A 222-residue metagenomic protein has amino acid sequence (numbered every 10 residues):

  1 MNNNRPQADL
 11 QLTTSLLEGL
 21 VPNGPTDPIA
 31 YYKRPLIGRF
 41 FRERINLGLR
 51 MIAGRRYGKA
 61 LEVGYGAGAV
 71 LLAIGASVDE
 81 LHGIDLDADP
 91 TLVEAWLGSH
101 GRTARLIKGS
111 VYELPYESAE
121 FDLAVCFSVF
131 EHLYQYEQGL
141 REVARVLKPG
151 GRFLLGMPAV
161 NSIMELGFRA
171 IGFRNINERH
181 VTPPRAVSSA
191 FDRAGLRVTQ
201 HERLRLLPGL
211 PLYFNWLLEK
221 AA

Functional and structural regions predicted by a protein language model:
M1-E113, L140, N177-H180, R185 (+1 more regions): Conserved N-terminal segment of class I S-adenosyl-L-methionine
V125: A conserved beta-strand element that flanks and buttresses the S-adenosyl-L-methionine
S128-H132: Short catalytic micro-motifs in class I SAM-dependent methyltransferases
E137-P149: A short glycine-rich, Lys/Arg-flanked "PGG" loop and its adjoining helix->strand segment in the class I
G151-M157: Conserved beta-strand signature within the Rossmann-like core of class I S-adenosyl-L-methionine
V160-E178: Short, glycine-/aromatic-enriched active-site segment of Class I SAM-dependent methyltransferases
R185-R203, E219-A222: A SAM-dependent methyltransferase catalytic signature shared across enzymes that methylate proteins
